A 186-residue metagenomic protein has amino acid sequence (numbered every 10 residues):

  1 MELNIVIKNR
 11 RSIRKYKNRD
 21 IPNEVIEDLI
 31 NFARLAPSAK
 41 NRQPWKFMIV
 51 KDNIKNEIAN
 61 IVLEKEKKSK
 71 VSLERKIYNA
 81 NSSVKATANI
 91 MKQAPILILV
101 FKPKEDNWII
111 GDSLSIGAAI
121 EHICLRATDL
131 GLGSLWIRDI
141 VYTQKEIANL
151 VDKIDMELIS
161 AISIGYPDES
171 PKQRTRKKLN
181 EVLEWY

Functional and structural regions predicted by a protein language model:
M1-D20, V25-F32: N-terminal targeting/leader regions
I5-S12, I90, I159-Y186: C-terminal helix-cap and adjacent tail motif
L29, A33, I98, K104-N149: Small-aliphatic-rich amphipathic alpha-helix that forms the alpha element of a beta-alpha
P37-K40: Glycine-rich phosphate/pyrophosphate-binding beta-alpha loops
Q43, A94, E157-L158, L179: A generic structural signal for well-ordered coil/turn residues at beta-strand boundaries that shape enzyme active-site
P44, M48-I116: Glycine/small-residue-rich phosphate/adenosyl-binding loop
A94-I96, L130, S160: Generic beta-strand structural signal
N149-I159: Short, electropositive alpha-helical surface patch
